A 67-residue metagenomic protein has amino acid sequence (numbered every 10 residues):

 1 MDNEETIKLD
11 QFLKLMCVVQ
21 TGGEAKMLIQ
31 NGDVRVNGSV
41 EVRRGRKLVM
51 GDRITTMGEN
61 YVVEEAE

Functional and structural regions predicted by a protein language model:
M1-E5, V63: A detector for short, charged/polar N-terminal pre-domain segments
E4-M50: A basic, amphipathic helix-loop patch mediating RNA/tRNA/ribosome contacts
R43-E67: C-terminal structural segments of small proteins and small subunits
